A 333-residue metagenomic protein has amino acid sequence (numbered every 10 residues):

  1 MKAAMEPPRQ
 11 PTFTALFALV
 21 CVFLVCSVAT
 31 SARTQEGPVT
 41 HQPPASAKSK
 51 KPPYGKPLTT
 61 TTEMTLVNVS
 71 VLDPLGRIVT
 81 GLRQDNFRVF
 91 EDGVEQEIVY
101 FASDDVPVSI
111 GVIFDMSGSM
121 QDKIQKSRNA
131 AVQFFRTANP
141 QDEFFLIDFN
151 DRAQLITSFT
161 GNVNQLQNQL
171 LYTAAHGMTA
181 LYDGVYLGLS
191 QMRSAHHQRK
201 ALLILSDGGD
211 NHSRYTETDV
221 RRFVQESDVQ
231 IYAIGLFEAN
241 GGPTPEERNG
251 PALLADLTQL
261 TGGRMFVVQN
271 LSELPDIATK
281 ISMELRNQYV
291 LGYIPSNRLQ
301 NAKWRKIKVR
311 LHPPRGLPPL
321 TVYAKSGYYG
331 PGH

Functional and structural regions predicted by a protein language model:
M1, V28-T30: Short, low-complexity, intrinsically disordered N-terminal modules that encode targeting/processing signals
M1-T14: N-terminal secretory signal peptides that target proteins for export/translocation
E6, L16-A18, L166: Intrinsically disordered and other compositionally biased segments
A15-S27: Bacterial N-terminal signal peptides
A32-H333: Scaffold/interface architecture of coatomer-like assemblies
